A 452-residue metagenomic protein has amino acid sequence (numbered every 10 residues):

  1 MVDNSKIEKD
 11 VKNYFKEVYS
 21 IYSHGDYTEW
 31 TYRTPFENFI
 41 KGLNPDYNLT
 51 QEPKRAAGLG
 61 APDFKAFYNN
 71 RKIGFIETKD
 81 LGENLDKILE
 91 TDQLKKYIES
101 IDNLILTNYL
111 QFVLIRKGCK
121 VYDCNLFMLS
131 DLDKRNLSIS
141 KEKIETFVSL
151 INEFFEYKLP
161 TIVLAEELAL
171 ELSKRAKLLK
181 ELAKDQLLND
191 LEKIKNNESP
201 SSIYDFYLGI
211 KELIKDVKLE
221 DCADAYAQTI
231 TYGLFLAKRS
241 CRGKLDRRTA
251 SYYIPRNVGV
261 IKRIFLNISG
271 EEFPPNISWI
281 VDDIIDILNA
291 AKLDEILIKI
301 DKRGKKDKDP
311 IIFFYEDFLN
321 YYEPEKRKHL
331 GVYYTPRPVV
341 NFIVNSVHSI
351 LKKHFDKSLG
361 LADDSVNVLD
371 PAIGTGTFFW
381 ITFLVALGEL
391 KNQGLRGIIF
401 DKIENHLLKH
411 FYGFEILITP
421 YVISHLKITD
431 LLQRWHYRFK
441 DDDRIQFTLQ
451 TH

Functional and structural regions predicted by a protein language model:
M1-D26, Y68-K72, K79-N103, T107-A225 (+3 more regions): Short, basic/polar, glycine-containing "phosphate-handling" surface segments that engage DNA
M1-D46, Q51-A56, G259, F265: Charged, often low-complexity linker/regulatory segments
P35, F39, D92-S100, K143-T146 (+4 more regions): Alpha-helical scaffold elements adjacent to nucleotide-binding pockets in ATP/GTP-utilizing enzyme cores
N38, A225-C241, E316-D317, L426-Q433: Short, hydrophobic/amphipathic alpha-helical patches that form generic packing surfaces within helical domains
Q51-A56, K302, K306, N320 (+1 more regions): SAM-dependent methyltransferase catalytic region
G58-Y68: Short acidic loop-to-beta-strand element that houses the catalytic metal-binding Asp/Glu of nuclease active sites
A61-D63, I73-E77: Short hydrophobic-acidic sequence motifs that mark active-site Asp/Glu residues
Y232, L236, S240-E323: Long recognition/docking surfaces used for binding and targeting
